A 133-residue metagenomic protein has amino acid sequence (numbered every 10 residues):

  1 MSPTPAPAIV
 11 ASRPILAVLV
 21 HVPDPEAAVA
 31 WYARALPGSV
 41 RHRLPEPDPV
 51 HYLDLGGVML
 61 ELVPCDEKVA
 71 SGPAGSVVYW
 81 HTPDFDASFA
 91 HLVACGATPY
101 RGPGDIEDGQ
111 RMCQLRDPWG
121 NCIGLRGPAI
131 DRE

Functional and structural regions predicted by a protein language model:
M1-V29, S76-V78, G127-E133: N-terminal beta-strand motif that seeds the catalytic metal site of vicinal oxygen chelate
I9-R13, L19-L60: Core segments of cupin and vicinal oxygen chelate
L16, D48-P49, S76, G109-R111: Residue-level marker for the onset of beta-strands and adjacent loop->beta junctions in well-ordered domains
V22-E26, V78-C122: Vicinal oxygen chelate
L53-G57, L115-P118, P128: Active-site beta-strand termini and strand-to-loop segments that position acidic
E61-V63, Q114, I123-R126: Conserved beta-strand in the GNAT
K68, E107, P128-R132: A short acidic/small-residue loop/turn micro-motif
